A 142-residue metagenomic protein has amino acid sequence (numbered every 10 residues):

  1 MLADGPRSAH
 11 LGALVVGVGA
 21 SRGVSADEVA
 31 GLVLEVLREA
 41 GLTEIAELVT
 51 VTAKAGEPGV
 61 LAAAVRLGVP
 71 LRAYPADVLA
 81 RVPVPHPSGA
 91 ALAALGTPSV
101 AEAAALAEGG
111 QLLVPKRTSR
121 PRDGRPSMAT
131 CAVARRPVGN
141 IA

Functional and structural regions predicted by a protein language model:
M1-T52, E57, A134-A142: Conserved mixed alpha/beta catalytic, RNA-binding, or beta-rich assembly cores of soluble enzyme, regulatory
A13-V16, E47, L71-R72, G110-L113 (+1 more regions): Structural motif
L32-E35, A62, E102-L106: Alpha-helical scaffold segments in soluble metabolic enzymes
G41, V51-V100: Long, charge-dense
L48, A93, T118: Short, flexible active-site recognition loops that position polar ligands and cofactors
A105-A142: C-terminal edge-of-domain segments
